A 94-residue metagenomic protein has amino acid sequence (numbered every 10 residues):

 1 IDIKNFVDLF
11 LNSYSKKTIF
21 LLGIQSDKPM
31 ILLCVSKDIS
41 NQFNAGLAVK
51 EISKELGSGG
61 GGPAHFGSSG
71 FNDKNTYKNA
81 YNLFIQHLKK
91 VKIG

Functional and structural regions predicted by a protein language model:
I1-G94: Glycine-rich, acidic loop segments that terminate in or are immediately followed by a histidine
